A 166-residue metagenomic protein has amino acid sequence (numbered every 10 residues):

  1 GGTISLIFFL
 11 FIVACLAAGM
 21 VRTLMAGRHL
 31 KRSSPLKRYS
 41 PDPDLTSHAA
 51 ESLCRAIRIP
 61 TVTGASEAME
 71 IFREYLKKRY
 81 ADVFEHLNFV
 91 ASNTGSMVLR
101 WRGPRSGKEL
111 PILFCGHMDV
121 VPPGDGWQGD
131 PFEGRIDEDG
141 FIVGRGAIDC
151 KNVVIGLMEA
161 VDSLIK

Functional and structural regions predicted by a protein language model:
G1-L10: Feature marks short, highly hydrophobic, charge-poor N-terminal signal-anchor/signal peptide-like helices that anchor
F9-V154, L164-K166: Acidic/His- and Gly-rich active-site-bordering loop/insert found across diverse amide/peptide-bond hydrolases
L157: Carbohydrate-associated surface elements
